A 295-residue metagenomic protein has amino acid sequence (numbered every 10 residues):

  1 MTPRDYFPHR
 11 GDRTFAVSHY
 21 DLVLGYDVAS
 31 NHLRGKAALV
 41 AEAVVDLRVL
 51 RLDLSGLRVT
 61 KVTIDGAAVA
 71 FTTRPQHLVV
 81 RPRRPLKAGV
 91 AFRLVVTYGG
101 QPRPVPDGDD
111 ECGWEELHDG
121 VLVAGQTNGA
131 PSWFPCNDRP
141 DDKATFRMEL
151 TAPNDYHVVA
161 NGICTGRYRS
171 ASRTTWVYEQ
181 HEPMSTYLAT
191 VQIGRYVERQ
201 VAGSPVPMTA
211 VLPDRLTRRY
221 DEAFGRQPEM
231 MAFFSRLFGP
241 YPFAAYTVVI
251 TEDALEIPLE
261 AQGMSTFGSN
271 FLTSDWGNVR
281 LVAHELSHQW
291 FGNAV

Functional and structural regions predicted by a protein language model:
M1-A244: Acidic/His-enriched low-complexity segments
A88, D119-L122, Q126, L255 (+2 more regions): Secondary-structure capping and boundary motifs in well-ordered enzyme cores
F134, M230-L237, P258, Q262-L272: Post-HExxH zinc-binding segment in Zn-dependent metallohydrolases
K143, E222-E229, Q262, G277-L286: Generic recognition of stable, solvent-exposed alpha-helical segments in well-folded globular domains
R215-T217, A254-E256, F271-T273: Solvent-exposed loop/turn segments at secondary-structure junctions within structured extracellular/periplasmic domains
M230, V248, N293-A294: Active-site and adjacent substrate-binding regions of carbohydrate-active enzymes
P242, I250-T266, D275-G277: Catalytic zinc-binding patch centered on the HExxH motif and its immediate surroundings that defines zinc-dependent
G268-V295: Zinc-dependent metallopeptidase catalytic helix centered on the HExxH motif and its immediate flanking segment
